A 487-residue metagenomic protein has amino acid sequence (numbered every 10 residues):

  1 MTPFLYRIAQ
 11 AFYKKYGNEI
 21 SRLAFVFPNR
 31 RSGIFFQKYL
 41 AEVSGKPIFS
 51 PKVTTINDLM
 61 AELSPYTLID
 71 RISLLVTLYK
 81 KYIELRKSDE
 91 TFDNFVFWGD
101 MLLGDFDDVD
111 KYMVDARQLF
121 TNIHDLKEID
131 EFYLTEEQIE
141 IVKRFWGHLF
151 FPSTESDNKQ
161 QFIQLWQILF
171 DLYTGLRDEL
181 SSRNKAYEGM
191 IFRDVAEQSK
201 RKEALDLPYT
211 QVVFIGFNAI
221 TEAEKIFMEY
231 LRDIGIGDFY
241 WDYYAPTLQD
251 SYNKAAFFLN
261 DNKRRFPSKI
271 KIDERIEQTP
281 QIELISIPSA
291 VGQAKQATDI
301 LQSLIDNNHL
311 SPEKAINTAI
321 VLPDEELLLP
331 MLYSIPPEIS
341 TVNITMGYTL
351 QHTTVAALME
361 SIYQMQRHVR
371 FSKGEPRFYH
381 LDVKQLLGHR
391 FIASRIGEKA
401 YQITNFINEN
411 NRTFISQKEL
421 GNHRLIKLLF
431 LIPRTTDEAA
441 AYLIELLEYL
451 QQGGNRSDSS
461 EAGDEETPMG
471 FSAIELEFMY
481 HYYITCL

Functional and structural regions predicted by a protein language model:
M1-L487: Nucleic acid-machinery interaction/catalytic patches
